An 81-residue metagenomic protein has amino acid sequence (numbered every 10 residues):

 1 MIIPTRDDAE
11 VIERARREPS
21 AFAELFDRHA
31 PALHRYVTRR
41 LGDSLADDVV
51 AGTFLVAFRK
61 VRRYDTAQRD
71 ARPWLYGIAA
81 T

Functional and structural regions predicted by a protein language model:
M1-E10: Extreme N-terminal regulatory/targeting segments of RNA polymerase sigma factors
M1-I2, R16-E24, H34-G52, T66: Short, charged helix-capping/linker segments at alpha-helix termini
A9-E10, S20, R35, P73: Positions in alpha-helical segments
A9-R16, F54, F58: Regular secondary-structure segments
L33, V37, A57-V61: Hydrophobic recognition helices of helix-based DNA-binding modules
D48-L55, R59, R69-T81: Structural recognition of an alpha-helix C-terminal capping motif at a helix-to-coil junction
